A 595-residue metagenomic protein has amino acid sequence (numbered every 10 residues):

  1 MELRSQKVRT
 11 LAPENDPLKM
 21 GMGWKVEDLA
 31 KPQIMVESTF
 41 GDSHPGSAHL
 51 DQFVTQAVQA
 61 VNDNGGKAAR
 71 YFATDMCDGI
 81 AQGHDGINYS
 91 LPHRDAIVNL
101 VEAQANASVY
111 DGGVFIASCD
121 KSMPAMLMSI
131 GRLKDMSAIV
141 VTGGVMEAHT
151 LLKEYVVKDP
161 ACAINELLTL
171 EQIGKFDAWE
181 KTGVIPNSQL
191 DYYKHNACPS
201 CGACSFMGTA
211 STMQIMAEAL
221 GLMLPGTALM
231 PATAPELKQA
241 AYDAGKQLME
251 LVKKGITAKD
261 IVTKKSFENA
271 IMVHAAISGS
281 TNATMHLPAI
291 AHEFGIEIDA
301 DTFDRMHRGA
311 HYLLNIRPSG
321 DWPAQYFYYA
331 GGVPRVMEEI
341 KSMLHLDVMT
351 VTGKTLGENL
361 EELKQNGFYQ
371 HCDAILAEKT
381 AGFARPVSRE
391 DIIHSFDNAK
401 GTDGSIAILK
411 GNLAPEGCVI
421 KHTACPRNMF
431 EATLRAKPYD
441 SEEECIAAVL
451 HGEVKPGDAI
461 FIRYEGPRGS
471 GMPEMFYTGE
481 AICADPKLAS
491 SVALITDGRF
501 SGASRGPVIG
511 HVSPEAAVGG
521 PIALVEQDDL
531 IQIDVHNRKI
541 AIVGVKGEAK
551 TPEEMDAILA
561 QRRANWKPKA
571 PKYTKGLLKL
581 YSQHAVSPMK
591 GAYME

Functional and structural regions predicted by a protein language model:
M1-G46, F53-T74, G79, D85-S90 (+5 more regions): Catalytic or ion-coupling anion/metal-binding cores of large enzyme and transporter domains
S90-R94, V98: Well-ordered mid-protein domain cores that form the structural environment of catalytic cofactors
A105-M126, A138-V141: A short, small-residue-rich loop immediately preceding and capping a beta-strand
